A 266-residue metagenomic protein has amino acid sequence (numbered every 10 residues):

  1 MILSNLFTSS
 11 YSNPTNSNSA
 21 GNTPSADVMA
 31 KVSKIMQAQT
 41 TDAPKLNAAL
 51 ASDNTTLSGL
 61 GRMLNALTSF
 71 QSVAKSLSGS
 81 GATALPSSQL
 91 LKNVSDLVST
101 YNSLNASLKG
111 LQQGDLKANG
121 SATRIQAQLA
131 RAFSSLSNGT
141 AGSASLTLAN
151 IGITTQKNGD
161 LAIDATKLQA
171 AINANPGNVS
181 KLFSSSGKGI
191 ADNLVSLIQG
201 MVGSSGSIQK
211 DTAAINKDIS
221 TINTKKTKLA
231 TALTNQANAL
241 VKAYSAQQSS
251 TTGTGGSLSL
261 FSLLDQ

Functional and structural regions predicted by a protein language model:
I2-A246, S262-Q266: Polar, low-complexity export/assembly segments characteristic of proteins that are secreted or assemble on the cell
A246-S259: Short linear motifs in low-complexity, proline-biased tails and propeptides
